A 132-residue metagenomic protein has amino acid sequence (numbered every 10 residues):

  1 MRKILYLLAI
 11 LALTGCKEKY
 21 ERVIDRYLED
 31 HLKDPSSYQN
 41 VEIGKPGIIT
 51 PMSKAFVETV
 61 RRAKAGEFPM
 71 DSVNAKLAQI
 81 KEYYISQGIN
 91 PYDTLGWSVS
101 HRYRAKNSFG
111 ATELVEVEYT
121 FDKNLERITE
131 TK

Functional and structural regions predicted by a protein language model:
I4-T14: Sec-dependent N-terminal signal peptides
C16-K132: Cystatin/cathelin-like cysteine-protease inhibitor module
